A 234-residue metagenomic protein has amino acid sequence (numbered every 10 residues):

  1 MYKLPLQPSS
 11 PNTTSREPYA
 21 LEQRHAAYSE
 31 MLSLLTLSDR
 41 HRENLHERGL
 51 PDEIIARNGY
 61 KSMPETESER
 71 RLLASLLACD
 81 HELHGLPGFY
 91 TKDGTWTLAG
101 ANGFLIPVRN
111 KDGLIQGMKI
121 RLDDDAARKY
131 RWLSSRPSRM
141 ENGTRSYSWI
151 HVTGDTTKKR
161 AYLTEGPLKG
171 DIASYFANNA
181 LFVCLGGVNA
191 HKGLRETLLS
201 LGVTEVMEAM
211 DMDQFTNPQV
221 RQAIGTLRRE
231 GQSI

Functional and structural regions predicted by a protein language model:
M1-G103, I115, D125-S138, V203 (+2 more regions): Non-catalytic accessory segments of DNA primases and related replication-initiation nucleases
T13, E69-T204: Phosphate-handling DNA/RNA-contact segment within nucleic-acid enzymes
L168, V188-H191, M210-R221: Acidic, metal-coordinating catalytic cores used for nucleic-acid/nucleotide bond scission and strand-transfer chemistry
F182, S233-I234: Conserved beta-strand scaffold positions in the cores of enzyme catalytic domains, especially in NTP/NDP-utilizing
